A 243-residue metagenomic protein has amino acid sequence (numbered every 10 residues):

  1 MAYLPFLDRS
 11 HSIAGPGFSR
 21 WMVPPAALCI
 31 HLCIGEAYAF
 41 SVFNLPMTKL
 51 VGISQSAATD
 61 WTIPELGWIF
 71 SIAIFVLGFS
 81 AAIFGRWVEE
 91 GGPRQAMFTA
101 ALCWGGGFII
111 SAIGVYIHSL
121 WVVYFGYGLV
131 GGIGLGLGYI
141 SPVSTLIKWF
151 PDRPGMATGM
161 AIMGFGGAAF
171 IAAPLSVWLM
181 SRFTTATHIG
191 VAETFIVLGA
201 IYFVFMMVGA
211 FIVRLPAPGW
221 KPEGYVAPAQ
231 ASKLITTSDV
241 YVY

Functional and structural regions predicted by a protein language model:
M1-I34, T237-Y243: Cytosolic juxtamembrane N-terminal segment immediately preceding the first transmembrane helix of multi-pass
L32, G107, L120-L137: Hydrophobic core of transmembrane alpha-helices in multi-pass small-molecule transporters, especially MFS/SLC-type
F43-F79: Extracellular/periplasmic helix-loop-helix junction of adjacent transmembrane segments in MFS-like secondary
M47, L135-T158: Intracellular juxtamembrane helix-capping segments at the cytosolic ends of symmetry-related transmembrane helices
F79-P93: Helix-to-loop junctions at the C-terminal end of transmembrane segments in multipass secondary transporters
L102-Y116: C-terminal ends and interior cores of transmembrane alpha-helices in multi-pass membrane transporters/permeases
F150-P174, M180: Glycine-rich segments within core transmembrane alpha-helices of 12-TM secondary carriers
G199-L234: C-terminal membrane-cytosol helix-exit motif in multi-pass small-molecule transporters
